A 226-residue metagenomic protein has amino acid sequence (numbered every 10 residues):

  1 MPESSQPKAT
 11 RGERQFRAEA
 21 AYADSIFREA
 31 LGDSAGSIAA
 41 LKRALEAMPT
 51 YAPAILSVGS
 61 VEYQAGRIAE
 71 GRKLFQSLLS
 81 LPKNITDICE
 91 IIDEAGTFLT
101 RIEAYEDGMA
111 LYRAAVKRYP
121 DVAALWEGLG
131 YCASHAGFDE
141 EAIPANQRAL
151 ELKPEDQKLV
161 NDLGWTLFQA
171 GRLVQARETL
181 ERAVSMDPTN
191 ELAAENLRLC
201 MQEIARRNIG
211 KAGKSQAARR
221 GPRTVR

Functional and structural regions predicted by a protein language model:
P2-A20, P82-C89: TPR-adjacent "capping" and linker segments in tetratricopeptide-repeat scaffold/adaptor proteins
G12, R43-E46, L79-K83, R113-K117 (+2 more regions): Conserved structural position within tetratricopeptide repeats
R14-A47, Q64, E90, E94-E103 (+1 more regions): Alpha-helical segment of the N-proximal tetratricopeptide repeat
Q15, P49, K83-T86, P120 (+2 more regions): Short coil turns that delineate tetratricopeptide repeat
A18, A52-P53, I85-C89, A123-A124 (+2 more regions): Helix-start (N-cap) detector for alpha-helical repeat units in TPR-like alpha-solenoids, especially tetratricopeptide
A23, S57, I91-E94, G128 (+2 more regions): Canonical tetratricopeptide repeat
L31-A40, A65-S77, D87, R101-A114 (+3 more regions): Structural signature of tandem alpha-helical TPR/SEL1-like repeats, specifically the intra-repeat loop/turn
